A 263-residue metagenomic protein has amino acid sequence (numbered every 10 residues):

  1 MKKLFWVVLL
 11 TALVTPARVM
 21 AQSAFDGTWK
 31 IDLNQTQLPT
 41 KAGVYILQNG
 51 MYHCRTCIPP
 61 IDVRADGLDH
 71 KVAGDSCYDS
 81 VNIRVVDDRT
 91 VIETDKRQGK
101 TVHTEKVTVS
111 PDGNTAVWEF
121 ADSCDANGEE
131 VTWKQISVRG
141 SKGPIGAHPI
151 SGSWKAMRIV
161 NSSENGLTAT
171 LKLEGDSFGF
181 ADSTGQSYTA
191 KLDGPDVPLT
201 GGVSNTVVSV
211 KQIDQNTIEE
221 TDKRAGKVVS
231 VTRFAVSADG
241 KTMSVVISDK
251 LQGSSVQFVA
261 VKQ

Functional and structural regions predicted by a protein language model:
M1-L4: Positively charged n-region of N-terminal signal peptides that target proteins for export
V7-T15: Bacterial N-terminal signal peptides
T15-A21: Sec/Tat signal peptide C-region and signal peptidase I cleavage site
A21-Q263: Hydrophobic small-molecule pocket/channel-lining residues, especially in calycin-type beta-barrels
